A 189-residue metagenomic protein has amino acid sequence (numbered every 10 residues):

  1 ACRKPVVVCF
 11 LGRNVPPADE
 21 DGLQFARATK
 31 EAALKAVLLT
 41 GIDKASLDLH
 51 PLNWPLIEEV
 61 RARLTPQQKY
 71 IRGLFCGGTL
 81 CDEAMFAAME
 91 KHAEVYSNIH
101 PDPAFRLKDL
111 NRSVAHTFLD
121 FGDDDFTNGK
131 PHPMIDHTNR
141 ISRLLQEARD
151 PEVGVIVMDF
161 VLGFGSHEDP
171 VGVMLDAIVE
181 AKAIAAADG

Functional and structural regions predicted by a protein language model:
C2-M158, G163-P170, V179, A183-G189: ATP-dependent carboxylate/acyl-activation modules
V173: Amphipathic helical hotspot of TIR/SEFIR-family domains
